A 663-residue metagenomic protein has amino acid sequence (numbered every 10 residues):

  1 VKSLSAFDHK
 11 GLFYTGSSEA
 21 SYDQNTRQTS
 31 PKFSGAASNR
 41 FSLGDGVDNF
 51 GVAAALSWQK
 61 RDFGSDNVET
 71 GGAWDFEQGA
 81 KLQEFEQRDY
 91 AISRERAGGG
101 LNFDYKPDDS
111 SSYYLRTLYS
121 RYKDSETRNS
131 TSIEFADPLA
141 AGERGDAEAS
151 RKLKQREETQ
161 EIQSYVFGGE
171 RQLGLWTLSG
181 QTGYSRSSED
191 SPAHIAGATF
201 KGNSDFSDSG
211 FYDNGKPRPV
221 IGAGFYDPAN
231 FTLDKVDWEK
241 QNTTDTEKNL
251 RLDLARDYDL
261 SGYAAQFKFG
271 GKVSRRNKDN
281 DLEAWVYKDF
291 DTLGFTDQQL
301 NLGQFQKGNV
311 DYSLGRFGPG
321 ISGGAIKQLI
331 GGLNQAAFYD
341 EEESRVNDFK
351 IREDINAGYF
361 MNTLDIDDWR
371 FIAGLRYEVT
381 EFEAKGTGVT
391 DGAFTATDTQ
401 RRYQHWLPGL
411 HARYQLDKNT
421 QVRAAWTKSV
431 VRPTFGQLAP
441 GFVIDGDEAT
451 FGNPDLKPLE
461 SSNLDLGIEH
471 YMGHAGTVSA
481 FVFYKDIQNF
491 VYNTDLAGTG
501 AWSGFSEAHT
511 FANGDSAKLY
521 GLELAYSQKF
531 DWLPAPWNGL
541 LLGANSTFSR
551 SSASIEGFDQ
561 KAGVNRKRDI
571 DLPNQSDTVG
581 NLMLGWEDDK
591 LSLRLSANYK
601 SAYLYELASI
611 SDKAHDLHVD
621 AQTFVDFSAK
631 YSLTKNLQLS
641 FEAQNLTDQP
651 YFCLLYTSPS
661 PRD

Functional and structural regions predicted by a protein language model:
V1-S18, F33-G35: N-terminal periplasmic accessory domains that precede and gate Gram-negative outer-membrane beta-barrel machines
S3, A20-Q24, L56-D62, Y119-K123 (+17 more regions): Transmembrane beta-strands of outer-membrane beta-barrel pores
A6-L12, S42-F50, S110, L175-T177 (+6 more regions): Short loop/turn motifs that connect adjacent beta-strands in outer-membrane beta-barrel proteins
T26-T131, S150, E158-G168, G174 (+1 more regions): Transmembrane beta-barrel wall of Gram-negative outer-membrane proteins
G145-S164, E343, N347-N356, R401 (+5 more regions): Outer-membrane beta-barrel signature, preferentially recognizing the C-terminal barrel domain of Gram-negative
S207-K235, D281-N347, T499-E507: Flexible glycine-rich, low-complexity coil/linker segments exposed to the extracellular/periplasmic environment
Y484-D486, S503-L607: Gram-negative outer-membrane beta-barrel transporters
Q488, N598-I610, K630-S658, R662: C-terminal beta-signal and adjacent terminal beta-strands/loops of Gram-negative outer-membrane beta-barrel proteins
